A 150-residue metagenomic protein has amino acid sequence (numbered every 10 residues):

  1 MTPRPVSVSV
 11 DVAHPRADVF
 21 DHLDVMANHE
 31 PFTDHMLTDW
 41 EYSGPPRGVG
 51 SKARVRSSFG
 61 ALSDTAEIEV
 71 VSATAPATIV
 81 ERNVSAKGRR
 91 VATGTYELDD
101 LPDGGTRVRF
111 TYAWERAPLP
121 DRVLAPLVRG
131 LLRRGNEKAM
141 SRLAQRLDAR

Functional and structural regions predicted by a protein language model:
M1-G44, G48: Hydrophobic ligand-binding cavity/cleft-lining segments
A13, A73-T74, L101: A short, compositionally biased micro-patch
P15, V25-N28, A75, V128 (+2 more regions): Amphipathic alpha-helical protein-protein interaction surfaces
A17-F20, E137, S141: Amphipathic alpha-helical segments that line or abut small-molecule/effector binding pockets and mediate allosteric
W40-K87, T93, R107, K138-R150: Glycine-rich portal/gate segments that line the openings of hydrophobic small-molecule binding cavities
R82-K138: Beta-strand/loop substructures that line and gate deep hydrophobic ligand-binding cavities in soluble
